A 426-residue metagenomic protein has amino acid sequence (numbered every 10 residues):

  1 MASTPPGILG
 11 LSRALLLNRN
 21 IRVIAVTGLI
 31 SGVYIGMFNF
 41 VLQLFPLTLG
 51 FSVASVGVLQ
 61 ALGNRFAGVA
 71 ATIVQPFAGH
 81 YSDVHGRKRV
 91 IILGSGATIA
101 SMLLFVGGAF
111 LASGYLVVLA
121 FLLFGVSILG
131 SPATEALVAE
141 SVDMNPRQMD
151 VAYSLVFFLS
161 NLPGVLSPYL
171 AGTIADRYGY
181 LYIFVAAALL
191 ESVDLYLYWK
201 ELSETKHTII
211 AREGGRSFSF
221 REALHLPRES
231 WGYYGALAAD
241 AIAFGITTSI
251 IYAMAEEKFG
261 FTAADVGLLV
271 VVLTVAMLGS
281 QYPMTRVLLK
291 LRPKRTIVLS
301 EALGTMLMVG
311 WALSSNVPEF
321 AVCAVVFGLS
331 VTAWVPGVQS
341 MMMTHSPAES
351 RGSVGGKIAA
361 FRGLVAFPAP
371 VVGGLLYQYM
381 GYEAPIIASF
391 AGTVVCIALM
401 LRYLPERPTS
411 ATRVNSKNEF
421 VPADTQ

Functional and structural regions predicted by a protein language model:
A2-I21, S203-A236, K417-Q426: Juxtamembrane intracellular "pre-TM" segments in multi-pass secondary transporters
G7-V69, E229-L269: Helix-loop boundary and gating motifs at the non-cytosolic
L29, S101, G114-G130, A238 (+1 more regions): Hydrophobic core of transmembrane alpha-helices in multi-pass small-molecule transporters, especially MFS/SLC-type
I73-G86, A175, S280-P293, Y377: Helix-to-loop junctions at the C-terminal end of transmembrane segments in multipass secondary transporters
V84-S95, L289-E301: Cytoplasmic membrane-interface "Motif A"-like loop-to-helix N-cap segments of 12-TM Major Facilitator Superfamily
G96-L111, L303-S315: C-terminal ends and interior cores of transmembrane alpha-helices in multi-pass membrane transporters/permeases
F121-S160: Cytoplasmic helix-loop-helix junction between adjacent transmembrane helices in 12-TM secondary transporters
L197-R212, L401-R413: Helix-loop junctions on the cytosolic side of multi-pass membrane transporters, especially the intracellular loop
